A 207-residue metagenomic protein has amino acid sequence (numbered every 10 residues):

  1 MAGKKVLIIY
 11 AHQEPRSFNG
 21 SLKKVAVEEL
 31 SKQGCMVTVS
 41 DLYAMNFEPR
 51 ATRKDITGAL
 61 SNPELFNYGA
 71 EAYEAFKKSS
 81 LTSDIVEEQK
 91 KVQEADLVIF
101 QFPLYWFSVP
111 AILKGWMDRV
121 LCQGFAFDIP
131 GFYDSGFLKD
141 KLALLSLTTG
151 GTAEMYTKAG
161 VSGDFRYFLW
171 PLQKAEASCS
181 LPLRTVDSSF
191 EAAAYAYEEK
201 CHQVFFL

Functional and structural regions predicted by a protein language model:
M1-I129, F206: N-terminal beta1-alpha1-beta2 submodule of the flavodoxin-like/Rossmannoid cofactor-binding fold
A2, I99, K141-L145, S180-L181: Short coil-to-beta-strand
K32, A159-L207: Glycine-rich phosphate/pyrophosphate-binding loop and the adjoining helix
Q33-V37, K91-A95, K141, A175-R184: A structural motif corresponding to the C-terminal end of an alpha-helix and its immediate exit/capping segment
P49-K54, Y156-K158, K200-C201: Short aromatic-enriched loop/helix-cap "lid" or pocket-rim segments at secondary-structure transitions that line
F102-L104, T148, F190: Short, well-ordered beta-to-alpha junction loops that form the rim of enzyme active sites and present histidine/acidic
Y105-F107, D134, G151-A153, A193-Y195: Short, catalytically relevant binding-site loops at active-site mouths
F127-E176: Short, glycine-/small-residue-rich phosphate/pyrophosphate-handling segment
